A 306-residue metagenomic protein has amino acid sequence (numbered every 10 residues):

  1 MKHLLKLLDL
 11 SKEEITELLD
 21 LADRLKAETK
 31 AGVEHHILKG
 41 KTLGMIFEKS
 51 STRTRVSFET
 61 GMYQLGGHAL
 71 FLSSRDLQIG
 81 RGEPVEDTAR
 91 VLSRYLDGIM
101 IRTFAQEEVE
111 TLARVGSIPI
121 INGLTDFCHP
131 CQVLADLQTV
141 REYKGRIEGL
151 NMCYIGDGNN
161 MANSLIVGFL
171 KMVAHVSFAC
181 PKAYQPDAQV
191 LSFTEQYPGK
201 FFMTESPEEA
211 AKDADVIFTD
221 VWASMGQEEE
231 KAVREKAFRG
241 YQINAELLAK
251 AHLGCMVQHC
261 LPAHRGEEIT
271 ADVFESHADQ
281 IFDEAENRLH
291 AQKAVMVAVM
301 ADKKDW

Functional and structural regions predicted by a protein language model:
M1-V56, T60: Positively charged, low-complexity intrinsically disordered leader regions
H35, D97-G168, H259: Anion-binding alpha/beta catalytic cores of soluble intermediary-metabolism enzymes, centered on
T42-L43, F47-Y95: Active-site cofactor/substrate anionic-group-binding motifs, chiefly glycine- and Lys/Arg-rich phosphate-binding loops
E48-T60, K144-T219: Glycine-rich phosphate/diphosphate-binding loop of Rossmann-like nucleotide-binding domains
L65, Y95, V115-G116, M172 (+3 more regions): Short, structured coil segments at secondary-structure junctions
E195-D272: Rossmann-like adenosine-cofactor binding region
G254-C255, L261-W306: Adenosine-phosphate binding glycine-rich loop
